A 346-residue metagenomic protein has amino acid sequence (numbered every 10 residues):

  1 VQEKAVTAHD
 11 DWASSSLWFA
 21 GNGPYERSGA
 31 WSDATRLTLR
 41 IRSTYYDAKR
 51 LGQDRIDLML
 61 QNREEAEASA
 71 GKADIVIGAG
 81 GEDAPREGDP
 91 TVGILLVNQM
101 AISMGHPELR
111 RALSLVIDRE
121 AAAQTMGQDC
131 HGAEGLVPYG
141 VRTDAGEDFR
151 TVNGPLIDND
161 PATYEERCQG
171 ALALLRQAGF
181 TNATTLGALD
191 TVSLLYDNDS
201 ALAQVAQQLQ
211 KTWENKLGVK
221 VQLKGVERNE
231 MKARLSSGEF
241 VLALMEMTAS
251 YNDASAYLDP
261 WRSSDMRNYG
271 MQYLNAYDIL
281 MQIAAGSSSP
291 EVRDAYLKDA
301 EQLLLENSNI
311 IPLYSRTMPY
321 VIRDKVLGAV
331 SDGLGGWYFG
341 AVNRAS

Functional and structural regions predicted by a protein language model:
V1-D57: Gly/Pro-rich hinge or "lid" segments in bacterial periplasmic/extracellular proteins
S28-R40, R55-A101, E120-G127, H131: Extracellular/periplasmic solute-recognition and catalytic clefts
S32-A34, P161-C168, R176-A249, M318: Ligand/substrate-recognition segments at binding pockets and active sites
Y45-D47, A101-L109: Short helix-loop capping/hinge motifs at secondary-structure junctions, enriched in acidic/polar residues
E64-S69, L109-R110, M231-L235, F240: Short, hydrophobic alpha-helical packing/hinge segments within bilobed ligand-binding/sensory domains
V116-D148, S200-Q210, K232-S346: Detector for C-terminal structural segments
H131-A178, D199-A203: Structural transition elements
